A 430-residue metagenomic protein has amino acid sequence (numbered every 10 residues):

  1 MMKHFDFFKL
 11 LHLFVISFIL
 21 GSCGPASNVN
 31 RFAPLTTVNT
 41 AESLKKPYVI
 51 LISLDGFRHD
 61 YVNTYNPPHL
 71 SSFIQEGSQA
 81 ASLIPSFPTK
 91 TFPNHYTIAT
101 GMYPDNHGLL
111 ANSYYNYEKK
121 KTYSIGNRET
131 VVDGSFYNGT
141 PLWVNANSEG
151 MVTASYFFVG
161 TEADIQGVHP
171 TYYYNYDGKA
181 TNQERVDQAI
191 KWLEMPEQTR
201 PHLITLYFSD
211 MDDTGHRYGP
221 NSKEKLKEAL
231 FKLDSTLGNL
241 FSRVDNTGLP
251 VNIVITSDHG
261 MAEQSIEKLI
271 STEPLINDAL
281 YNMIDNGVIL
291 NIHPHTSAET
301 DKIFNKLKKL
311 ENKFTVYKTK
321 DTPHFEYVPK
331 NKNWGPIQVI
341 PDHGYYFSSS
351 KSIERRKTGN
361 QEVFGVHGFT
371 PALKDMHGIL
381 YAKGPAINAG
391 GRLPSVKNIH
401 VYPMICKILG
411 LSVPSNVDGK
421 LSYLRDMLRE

Functional and structural regions predicted by a protein language model:
M2-L11: Bacterial N-terminal signal peptides that target proteins for export
G21-S22: C-terminal motif of bacterial Sec signal peptides marking the signal peptidase cleavage site
L44-R58, S72-F73, I98, A146 (+7 more regions): Beta-strand elements within well-structured catalytic alpha/beta cores of enzymes that handle phosphate/sulfate esters
K45-V49, E76-Q79, S148-A154, T199-I204 (+4 more regions): Loop/turn elements at helix/coil->beta-strand transitions in domains of secreted/extracellular proteins
K46, G56, Y61-T199, I292 (+2 more regions): Active-site-proximal alpha/beta segments of enzymes that process anionic O-linked groups
Q183-E194, M211-I253, K302, I405: A long, amphipathic alpha-helix that forms part of the scaffold/cap immediately adjacent to metal-dependent active
P250, H259-H295: Acidic/histidine-rich catalytic neighborhood
D285-R392, V396-K407: Active-site neighborhoods of enzymes that stabilize oxyanions during catalysis
